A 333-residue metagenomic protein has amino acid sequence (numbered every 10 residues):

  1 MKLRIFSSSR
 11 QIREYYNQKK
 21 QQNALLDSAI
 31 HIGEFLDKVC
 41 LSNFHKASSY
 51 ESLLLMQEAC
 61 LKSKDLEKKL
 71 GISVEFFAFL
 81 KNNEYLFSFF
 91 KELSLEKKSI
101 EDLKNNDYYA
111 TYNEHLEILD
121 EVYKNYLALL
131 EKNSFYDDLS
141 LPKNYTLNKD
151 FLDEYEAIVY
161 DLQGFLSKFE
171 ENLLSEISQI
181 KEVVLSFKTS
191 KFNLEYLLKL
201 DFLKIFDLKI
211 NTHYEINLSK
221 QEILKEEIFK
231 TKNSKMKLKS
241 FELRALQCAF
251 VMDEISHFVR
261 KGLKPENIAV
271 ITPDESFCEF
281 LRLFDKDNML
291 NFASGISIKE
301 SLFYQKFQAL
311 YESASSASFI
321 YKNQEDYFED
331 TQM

Functional and structural regions predicted by a protein language model:
M1-A78, L194-M333: Conserved short internal alpha-helix adjacent to the catalytic or cofactor-binding core of large enzyme scaffolds
S9-D153: Basic/charged alpha-beta structural segments of nucleotide/phosphate-handling enzymes
D107-K204, S240: Conserved helicase NTPase motor core
